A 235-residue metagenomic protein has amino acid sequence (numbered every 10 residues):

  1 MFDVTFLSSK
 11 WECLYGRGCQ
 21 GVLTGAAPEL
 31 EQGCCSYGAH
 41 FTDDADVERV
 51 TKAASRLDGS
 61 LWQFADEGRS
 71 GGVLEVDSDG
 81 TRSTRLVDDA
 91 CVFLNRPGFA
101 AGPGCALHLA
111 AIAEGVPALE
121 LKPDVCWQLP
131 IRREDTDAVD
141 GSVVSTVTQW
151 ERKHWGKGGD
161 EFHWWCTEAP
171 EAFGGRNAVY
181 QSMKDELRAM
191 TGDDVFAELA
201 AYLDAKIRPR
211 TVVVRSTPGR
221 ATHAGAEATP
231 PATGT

Functional and structural regions predicted by a protein language model:
M1-T235: Short loop/turn segments that flank or connect secondary-structure elements
